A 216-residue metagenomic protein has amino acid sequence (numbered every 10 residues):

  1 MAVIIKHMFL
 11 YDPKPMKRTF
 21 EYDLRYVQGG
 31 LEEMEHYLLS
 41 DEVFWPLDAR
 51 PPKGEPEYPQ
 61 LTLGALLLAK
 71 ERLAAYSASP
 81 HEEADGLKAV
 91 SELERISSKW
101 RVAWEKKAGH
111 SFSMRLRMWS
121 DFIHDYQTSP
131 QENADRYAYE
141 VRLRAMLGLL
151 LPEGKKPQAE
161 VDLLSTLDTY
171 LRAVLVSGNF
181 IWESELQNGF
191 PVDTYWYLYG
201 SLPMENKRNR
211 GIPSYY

Functional and structural regions predicted by a protein language model:
I5, F9-T62: Leu/Val/Ala/Ile-rich N-terminal alpha-helices, chiefly Sec-type signal peptides and the beginnings
K17-Q28, P80-E83, L87-E94, R136-L147 (+2 more regions): Extended alpha-helical interaction scaffolds
V43-E55, A74-A84, T128-D135, P152-E160: Charged, low-complexity interaction regions
Q60-L66, K70, L87-R101, L198-S201: Non-catalytic substrate-recognition and accessory regions of acyl/acetyltransferase enzymes
L61-S77, Y139-R142, L151-K155, V161 (+1 more regions): Acidic, low-complexity, intrinsically disordered interaction modules
Y76-A108, F112, L171: Repeat-associated, polar segments at repeat-unit boundaries in modular proteins
A108-I123: Disulfide-bonded cysteine-rich modules in secreted/extracellular proteins, activating on the conserved Cys frameworks
A159-Y216: Alpha-helical oligomerization segments
